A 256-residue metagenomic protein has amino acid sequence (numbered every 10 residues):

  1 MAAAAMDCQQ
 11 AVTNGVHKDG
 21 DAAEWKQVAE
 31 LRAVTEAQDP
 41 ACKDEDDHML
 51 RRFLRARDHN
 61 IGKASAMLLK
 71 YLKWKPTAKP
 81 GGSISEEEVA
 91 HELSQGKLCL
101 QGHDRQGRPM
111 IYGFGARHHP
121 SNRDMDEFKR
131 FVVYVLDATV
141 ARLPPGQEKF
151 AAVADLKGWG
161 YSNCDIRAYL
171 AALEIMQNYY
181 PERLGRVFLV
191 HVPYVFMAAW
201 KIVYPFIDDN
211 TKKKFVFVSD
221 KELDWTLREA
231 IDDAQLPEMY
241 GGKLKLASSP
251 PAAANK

Functional and structural regions predicted by a protein language model:
M1-K256: Basic, amphipathic alpha-helical/coil surface patches used to engage anionic, phosphate-bearing ligands and membranes
